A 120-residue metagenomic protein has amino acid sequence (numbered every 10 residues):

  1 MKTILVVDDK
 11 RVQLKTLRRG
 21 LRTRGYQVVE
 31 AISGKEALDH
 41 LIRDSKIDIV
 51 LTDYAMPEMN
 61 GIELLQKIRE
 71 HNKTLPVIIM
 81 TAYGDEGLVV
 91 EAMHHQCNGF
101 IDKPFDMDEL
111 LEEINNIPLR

Functional and structural regions predicted by a protein language model:
R11-V29: Two-component/phosphorelay signaling modules centered on CheY-like receiver
E30-D39, G61: Helix N-cap/capping motif at the beta->alpha junctions
D39, I62-K73: Short amphipathic alpha-helix used as the core "switch/output" element in two-component signaling
S45-L51: Active-site beta3 strand of CheY-like receiver
M56: Receiver (REC) domain active-site loop signature in two-component systems and cognate sites in sensor histidine kinases
E63, G84-G99: Alpha4 helix (beta4-alpha4-beta5 surface) of REC/receiver domains from two-component response regulators
G87, F105-N115: C-terminal output helix
